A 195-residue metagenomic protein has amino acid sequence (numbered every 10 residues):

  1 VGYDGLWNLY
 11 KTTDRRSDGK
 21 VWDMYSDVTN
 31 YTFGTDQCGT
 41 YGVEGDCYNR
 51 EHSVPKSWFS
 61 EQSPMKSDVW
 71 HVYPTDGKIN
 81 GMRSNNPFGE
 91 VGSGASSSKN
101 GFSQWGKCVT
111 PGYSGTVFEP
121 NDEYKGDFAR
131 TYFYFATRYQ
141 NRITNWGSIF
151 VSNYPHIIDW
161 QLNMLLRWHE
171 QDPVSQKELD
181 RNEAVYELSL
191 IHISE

Functional and structural regions predicted by a protein language model:
V1-Y41, L165: Aromatic-lined ligand-binding clefts that engage carbohydrates, nucleic acids, or primary amines
C38-S194: Domain-level detector of nuclease and nuclease-like folds in predominantly extracellular/periplasmic contexts
